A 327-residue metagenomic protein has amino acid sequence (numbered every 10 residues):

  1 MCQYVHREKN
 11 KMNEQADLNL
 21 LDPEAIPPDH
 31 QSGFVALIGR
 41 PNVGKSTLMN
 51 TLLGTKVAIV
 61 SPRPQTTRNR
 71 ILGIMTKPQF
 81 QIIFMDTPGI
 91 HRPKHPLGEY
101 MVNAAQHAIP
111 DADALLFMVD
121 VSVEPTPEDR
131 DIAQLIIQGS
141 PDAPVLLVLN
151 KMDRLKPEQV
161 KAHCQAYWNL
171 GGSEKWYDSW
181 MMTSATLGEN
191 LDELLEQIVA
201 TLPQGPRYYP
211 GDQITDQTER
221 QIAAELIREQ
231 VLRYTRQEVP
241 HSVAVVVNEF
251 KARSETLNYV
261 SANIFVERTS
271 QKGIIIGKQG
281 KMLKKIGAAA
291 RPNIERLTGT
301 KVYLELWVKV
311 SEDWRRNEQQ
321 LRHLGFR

Functional and structural regions predicted by a protein language model:
N13-N103, H107-I109: Conserved G1/Walker A P-loop phosphate-binding module
G44, N190, M282: Conserved glycine(s) of the Walker
T55, I74, P78, P93 (+10 more regions): Conserved, well-folded catalytic cores of nucleic-acid-processing and energy-transducing macromolecular machines
Q79, N103-D178, K251-S254: Conserved C-terminal guanine-recognition region of P-loop GTPase G domains, centered on the G4
T87, V119-S122, L146-V160, M181-N190 (+4 more regions): G-domain G4 guanine-recognition motif of GTPases
A143-P144, D153-T215: Canonical P-loop GTPase G-domain recognition
E219-R327: P-loop NTP-binding site
